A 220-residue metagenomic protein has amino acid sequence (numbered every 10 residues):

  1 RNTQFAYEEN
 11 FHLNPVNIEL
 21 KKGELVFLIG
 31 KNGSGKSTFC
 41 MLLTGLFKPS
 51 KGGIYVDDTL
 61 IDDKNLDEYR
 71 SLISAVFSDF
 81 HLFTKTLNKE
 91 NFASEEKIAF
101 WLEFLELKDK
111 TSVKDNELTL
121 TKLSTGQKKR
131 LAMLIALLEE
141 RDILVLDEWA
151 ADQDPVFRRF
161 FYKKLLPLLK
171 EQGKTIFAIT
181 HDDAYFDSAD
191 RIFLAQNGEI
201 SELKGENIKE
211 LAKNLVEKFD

Functional and structural regions predicted by a protein language model:
E19-L20, E68: Conserved hydrophobic segment flanking the Walker A/P-loop of ABC-type ATPase nucleotide-binding domains
I29-K31: The feature captures the beta-strand-to-loop junction immediately N-terminal to the Walker
T44: Helix-to-loop junction immediately C-terminal to a conserved catalytic motif
G52-L60, Y69: Conserved ABC transporter NBD signature motif
T84-L118, K163: ABC ATPase nucleotide-binding domain helical subdomain, centered on the C-loop/LSGGQ "ABC signature"
M133: Hydrophobic anchor residue at the start of the ABC signature
A136-L144: A short, proline-enriched helix->beta-strand linker immediately N-terminal to the Walker B motif in ABC-type P-loop
E199-D220: Conserved beta-strand-loop-alpha-helix hinge in the C-terminal portion of ABC ATPase nucleotide-binding domains
